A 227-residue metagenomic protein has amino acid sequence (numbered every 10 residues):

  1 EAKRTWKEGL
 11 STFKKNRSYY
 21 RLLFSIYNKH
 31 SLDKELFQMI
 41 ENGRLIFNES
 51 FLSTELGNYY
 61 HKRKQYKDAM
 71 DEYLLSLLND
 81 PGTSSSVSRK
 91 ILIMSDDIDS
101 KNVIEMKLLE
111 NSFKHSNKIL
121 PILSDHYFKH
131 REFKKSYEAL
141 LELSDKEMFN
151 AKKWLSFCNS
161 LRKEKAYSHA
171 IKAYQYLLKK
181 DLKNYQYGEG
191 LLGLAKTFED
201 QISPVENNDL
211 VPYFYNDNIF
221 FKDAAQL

Functional and structural regions predicted by a protein language model:
E1-L227: Acidic, polar-rich low-complexity tracts and alpha-helical solenoid repeat scaffolds
